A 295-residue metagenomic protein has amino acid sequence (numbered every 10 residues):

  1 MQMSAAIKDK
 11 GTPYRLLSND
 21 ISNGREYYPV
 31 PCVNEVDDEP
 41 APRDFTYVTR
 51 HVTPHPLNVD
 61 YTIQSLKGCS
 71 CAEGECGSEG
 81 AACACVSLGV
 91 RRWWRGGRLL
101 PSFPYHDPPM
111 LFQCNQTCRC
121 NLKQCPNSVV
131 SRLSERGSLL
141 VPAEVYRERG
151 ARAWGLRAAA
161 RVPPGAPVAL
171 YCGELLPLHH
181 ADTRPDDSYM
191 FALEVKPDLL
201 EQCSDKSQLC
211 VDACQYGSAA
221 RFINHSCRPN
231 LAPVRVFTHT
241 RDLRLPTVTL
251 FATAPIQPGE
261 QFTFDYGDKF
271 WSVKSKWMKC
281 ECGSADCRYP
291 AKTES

Functional and structural regions predicted by a protein language model:
M1-A153, A285-S295: Accessory low-complexity/Zn-finger-associated flanking regions of SET/PR-domain chromatin methyltransferases
Q2-D20, L178-S207, Y216-A219, H225-S295: C-terminal SET catalytic tail plus cysteine-rich post-SET Zn-binding segment of SAM-dependent SET-domain
C71, L156, T249-A252: Short beta-strand element of the conserved SAM-dependent methyltransferase core
W94-R95, G155, S272, M278: Short linear interaction motif-like sites in intrinsically disordered regions of transcription factors
H106-F112, Q116-T117, N121, N127-T240: Catalytic cores of histone-lysine modification enzymes
